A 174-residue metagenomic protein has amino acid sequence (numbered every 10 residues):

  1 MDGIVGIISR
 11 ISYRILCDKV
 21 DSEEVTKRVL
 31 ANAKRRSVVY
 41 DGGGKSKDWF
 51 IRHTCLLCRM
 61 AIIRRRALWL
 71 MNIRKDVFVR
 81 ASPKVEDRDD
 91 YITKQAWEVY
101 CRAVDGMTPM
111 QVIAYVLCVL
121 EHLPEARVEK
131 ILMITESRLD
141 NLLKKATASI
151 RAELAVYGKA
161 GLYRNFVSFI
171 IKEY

Functional and structural regions predicted by a protein language model:
M1-R10, V20-E23, K34, S46: A short, charge-rich alpha-helical start-of-domain segment used by transcription regulators
K27-K45, R65: Sigma70-family region 2
D41, R52-R74: Arg/Lys-rich amphipathic alpha helix in sigma70-family domain 2
L68-T93, I170-I171: Internal acidic/polar
K94, V104-V112: Short helix-coil-helix linker/hinge
A114-C118: A short pre-motif secondary-structure segment
A126-Y163: DNA-recognition helix of helix-turn-helix
